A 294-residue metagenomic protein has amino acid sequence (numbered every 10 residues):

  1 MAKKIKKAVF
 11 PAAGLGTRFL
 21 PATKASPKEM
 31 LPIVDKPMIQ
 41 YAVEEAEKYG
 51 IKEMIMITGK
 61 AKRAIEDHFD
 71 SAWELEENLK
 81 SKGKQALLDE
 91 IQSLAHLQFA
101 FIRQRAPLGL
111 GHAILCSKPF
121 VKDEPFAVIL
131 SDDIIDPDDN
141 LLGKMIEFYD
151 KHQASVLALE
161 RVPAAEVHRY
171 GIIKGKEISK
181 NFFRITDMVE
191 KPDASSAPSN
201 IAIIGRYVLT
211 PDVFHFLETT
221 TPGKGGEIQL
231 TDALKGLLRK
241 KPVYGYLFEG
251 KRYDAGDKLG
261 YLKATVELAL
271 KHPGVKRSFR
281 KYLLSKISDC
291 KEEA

Functional and structural regions predicted by a protein language model:
A2-S81, N140-L141: N-terminal glycine-rich phosphate-binding loop and ensuing alpha1 helix
K7, K52-M54, Q98, P125 (+3 more regions): Residues at the starts of beta-strands that form the adenosine-phosphate
G14, K60, D133, N140 (+2 more regions): Alpha-helix/helix-capping structural signal
M30, F99-F101, S155, V243-G245 (+1 more regions): Conserved beta-strand scaffold positions in the cores of enzyme catalytic domains, especially in NTP/NDP-utilizing
M38-Y41, H112-C116, A233: Well-ordered alpha-helical segments embedded in enzymatic catalytic cores
L75-E77, Q85-G175, P211, E218: Conserved beta-loop-beta/alpha segment of the NTase-like Rossmann-fold superfamily that binds/positions NTPs
A127, I146-D150, E177-K281: Catalytic-core segments of class I nucleotidyltransferases/pyrophosphorylases that form NMP-activated intermediates
